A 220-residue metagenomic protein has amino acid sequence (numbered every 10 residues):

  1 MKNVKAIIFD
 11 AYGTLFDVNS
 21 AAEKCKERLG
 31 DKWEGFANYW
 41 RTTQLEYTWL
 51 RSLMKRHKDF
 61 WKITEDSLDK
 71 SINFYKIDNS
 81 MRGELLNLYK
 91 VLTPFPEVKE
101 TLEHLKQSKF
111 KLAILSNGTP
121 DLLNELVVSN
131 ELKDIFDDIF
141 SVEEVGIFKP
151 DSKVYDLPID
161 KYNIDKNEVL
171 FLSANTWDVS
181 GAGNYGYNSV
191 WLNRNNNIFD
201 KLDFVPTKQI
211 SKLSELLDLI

Functional and structural regions predicted by a protein language model:
M1-L45: Active-site neighborhood of HAD-like aspartate-dependent phosphohydrolases
K2-N3, E103, L115, T119-P120 (+1 more regions): Asp-based, Mg2+/Mn2+-dependent phosphohydrolase catalytic module
A21, F36, M81, L132-I135: Hydrophobic side chains within well-formed alpha-helices
A22, A37, R41, W61 (+2 more regions): An amphipathic alpha-helix signature
D31, G35, K55-D59, P96 (+3 more regions): Residues at secondary-structure transition points
D31-Y39, I72-L85, K166: Short, surface-exposed acidic
T48-G83: A metal-dependent, Asp-based hydrolase signature
W61-K62, N79-I114, N124, S152: Short, acidic loop-to-helix structural element flanking the phosphoryl-transfer center in phosphate-processing enzymes
